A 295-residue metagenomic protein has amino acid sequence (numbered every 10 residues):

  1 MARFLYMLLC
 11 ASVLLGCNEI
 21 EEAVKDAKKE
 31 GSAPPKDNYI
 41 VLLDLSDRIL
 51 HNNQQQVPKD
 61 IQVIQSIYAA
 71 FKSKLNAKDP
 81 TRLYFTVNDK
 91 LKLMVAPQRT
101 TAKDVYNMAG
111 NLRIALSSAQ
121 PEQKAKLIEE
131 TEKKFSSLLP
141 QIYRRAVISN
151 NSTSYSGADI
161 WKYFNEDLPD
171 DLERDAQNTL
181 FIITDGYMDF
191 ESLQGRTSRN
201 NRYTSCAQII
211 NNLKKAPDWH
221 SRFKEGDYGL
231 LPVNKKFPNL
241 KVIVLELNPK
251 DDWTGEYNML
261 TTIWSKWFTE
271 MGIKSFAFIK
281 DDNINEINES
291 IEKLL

Functional and structural regions predicted by a protein language model:
M1-C17: Sec-dependent bacterial lipoprotein signal peptides
C17, A207-L295: Von Willebrand factor type A / integrin I
N18-V24: Bacterial lipoprotein signal-peptidase II cleavage site
P35-I114, T179-F181: Von Willebrand factor
I49-N53, T101-V105, D189-L193, D252-G255 (+1 more regions): Extracytoplasmic/secreted cell-surface and envelope-processing proteins
L93-V95, S118-F135, F190, T197-A207: Scaffold/interface architecture of coatomer-like assemblies
S118-D175: Von Willebrand factor
S156-L240: Flexible, glycine-rich surface segments
